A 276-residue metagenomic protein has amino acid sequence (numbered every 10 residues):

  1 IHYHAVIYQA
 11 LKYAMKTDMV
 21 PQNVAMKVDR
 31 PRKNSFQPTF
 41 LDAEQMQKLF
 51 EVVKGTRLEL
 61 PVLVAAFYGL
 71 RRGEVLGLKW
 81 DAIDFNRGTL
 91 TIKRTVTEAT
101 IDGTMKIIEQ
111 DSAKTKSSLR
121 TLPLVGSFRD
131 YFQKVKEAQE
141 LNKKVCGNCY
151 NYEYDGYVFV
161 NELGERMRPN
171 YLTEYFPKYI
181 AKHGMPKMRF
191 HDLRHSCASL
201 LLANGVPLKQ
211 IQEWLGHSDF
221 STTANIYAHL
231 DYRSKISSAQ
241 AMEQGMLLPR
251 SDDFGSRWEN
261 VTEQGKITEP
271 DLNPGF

Functional and structural regions predicted by a protein language model:
I1-M19, S35, E165-Y171, P186-D192: N-terminal core-binding DNA-recognition domain of tyrosine site-specific recombinases/integrases
I1-Y3, K16-W80, F85-N86, S117-L119 (+3 more regions): Basic, Lys/Arg- and aromatic-enriched nucleic-acid-binding interface segment
A14-V24, F85, R94-I101, K134-N148 (+1 more regions): Proline-centered turn/helix-capping motifs that create local helix->coil transitions or kinks
R32, F40, V96-E98, R129 (+1 more regions): Catalytic-site neighborhood detector that most strongly recognizes the C-terminal catalytic loop/helix of tyrosine
F50, T89-T91, T100-I101, Q110-K134 (+1 more regions): C-terminal catalytic core of Y-nucleophile DNA break-rejoin enzymes
E51, G55-L58, Y68, L122 (+3 more regions): Short, basic (Lys/Arg/His-rich) helix/loop patches that form interaction surfaces in the mid-to-C-terminal regions
A82-T89, P186-K187, V206-I226, I236: Short, polar N-cap/turn motifs at the start of nucleic acid-interacting alpha helices
R87, E98-T100, T104-L119, G126-F128 (+3 more regions): C-terminal secondary-structure termini that scaffold catalytic or DNA-interacting sites
